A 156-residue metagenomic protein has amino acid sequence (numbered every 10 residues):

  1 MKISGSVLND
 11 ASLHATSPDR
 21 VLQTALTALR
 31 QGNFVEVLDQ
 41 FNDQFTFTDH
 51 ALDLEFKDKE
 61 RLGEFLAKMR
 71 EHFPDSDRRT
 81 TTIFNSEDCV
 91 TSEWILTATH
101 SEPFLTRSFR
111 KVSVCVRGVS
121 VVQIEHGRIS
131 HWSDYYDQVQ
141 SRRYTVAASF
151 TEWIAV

Functional and structural regions predicted by a protein language model:
M1-V156: C-terminal and inter-domain tail/linker signature
